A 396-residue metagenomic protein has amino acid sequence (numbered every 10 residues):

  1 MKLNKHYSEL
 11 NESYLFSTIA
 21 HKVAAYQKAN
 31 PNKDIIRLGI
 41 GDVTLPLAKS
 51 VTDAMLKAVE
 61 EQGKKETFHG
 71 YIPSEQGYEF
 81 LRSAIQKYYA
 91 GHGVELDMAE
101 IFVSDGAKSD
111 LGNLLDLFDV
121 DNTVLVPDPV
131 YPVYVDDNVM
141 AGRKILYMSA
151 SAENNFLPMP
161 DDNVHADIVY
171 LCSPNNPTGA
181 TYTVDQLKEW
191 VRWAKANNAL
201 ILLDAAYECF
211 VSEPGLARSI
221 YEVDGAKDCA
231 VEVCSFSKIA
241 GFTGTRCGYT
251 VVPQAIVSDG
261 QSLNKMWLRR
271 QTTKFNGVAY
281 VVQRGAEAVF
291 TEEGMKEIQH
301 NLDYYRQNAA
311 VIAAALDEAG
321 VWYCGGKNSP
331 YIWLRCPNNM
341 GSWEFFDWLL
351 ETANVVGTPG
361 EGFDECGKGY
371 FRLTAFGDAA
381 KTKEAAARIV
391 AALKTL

Functional and structural regions predicted by a protein language model:
K2-D105, N113, V289-E292, T395-L396: N-terminal small-domain helix-loop-helix segment of the aminotransferase-like
N30, A141, A196-N197, A319 (+2 more regions): Helix C-cap/helix->beta junction micro-motif
K65-A194, E208-V223, V231: Conserved core of the PLP fold type I
E95, L125, N339, W348-G357 (+1 more regions): PLP-dependent enzyme catalytic core of the Aspartate aminotransferase-like
V126, Y147, L203, G357-P359: Hydrophobic residues in well-ordered beta-strands that form the structural core
V223-D303, A310, A314, L393: Conserved core segment of the aminotransferase class I/II
Q283, E287, L302-A313, Y323-C336 (+1 more regions): Conserved glycine-rich beta-strand-loop-beta hairpin in the small C-terminal domain of fold type I
